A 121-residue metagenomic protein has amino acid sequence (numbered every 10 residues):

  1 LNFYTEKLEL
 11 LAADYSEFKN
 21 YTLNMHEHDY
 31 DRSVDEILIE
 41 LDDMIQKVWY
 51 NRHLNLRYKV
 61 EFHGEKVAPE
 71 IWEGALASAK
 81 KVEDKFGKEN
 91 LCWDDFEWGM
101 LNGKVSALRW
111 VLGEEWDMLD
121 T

Functional and structural regions predicted by a protein language model:
L1-T121: Extended, charge-rich alpha-helical interface modules
